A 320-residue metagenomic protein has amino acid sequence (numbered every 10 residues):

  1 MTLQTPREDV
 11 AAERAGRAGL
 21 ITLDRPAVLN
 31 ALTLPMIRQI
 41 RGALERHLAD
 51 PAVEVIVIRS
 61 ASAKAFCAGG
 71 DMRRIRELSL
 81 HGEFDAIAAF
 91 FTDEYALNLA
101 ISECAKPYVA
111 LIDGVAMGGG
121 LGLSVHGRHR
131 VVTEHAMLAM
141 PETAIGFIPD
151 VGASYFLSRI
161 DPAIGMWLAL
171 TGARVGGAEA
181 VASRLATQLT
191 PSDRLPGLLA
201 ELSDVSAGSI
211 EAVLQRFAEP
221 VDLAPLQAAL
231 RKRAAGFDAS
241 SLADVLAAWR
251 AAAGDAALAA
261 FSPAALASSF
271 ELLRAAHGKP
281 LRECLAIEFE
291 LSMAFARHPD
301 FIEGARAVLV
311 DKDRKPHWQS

Functional and structural regions predicted by a protein language model:
M1-R59, L99: Conserved CoA-thioester-binding segment of acyl-CoA-metabolizing enzymes
I58, D71, L123-S124, E179-A180 (+2 more regions): Hydrophobic/aromatic residues within transmembrane alpha-helices of multi-pass small-molecule transporters
S60-D93, A144-G146: Glycine- (often His-adjacent) and acidic-residue-rich active-site loop that binds/positions the CoA thioester
I101-I145, W167-L168, G172-G177: Glycine-rich beta-to-alpha active-site loop
R128-P149, R184-L199: Gly/Pro- and small hydrophobic-enriched strand-loop and loop-to-helix capping segments that sit at the rims
S154-A163: Hydrophobic, secondary-structure "cap" segments at the distal end of domains
A182-F261: Amphipathic alpha-helical blocks and their helix-capping loop/short-beta junctions
A248-A253, L258-S320: Long, low-complexity C-terminal extensions of enzymes
